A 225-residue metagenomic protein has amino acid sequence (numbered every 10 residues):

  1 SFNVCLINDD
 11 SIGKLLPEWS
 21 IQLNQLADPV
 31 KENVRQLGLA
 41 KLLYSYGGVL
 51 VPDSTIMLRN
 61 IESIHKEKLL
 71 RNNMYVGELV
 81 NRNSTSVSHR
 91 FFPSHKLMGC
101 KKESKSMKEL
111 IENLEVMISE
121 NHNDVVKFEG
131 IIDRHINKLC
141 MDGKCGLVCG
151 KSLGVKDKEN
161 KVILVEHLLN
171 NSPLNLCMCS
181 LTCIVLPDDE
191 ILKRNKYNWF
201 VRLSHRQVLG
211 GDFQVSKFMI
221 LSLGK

Functional and structural regions predicted by a protein language model:
S1-R35, D53-K225: Glycosyltransferase-associated regions of secretory-pathway enzymes, highlighting luminal stem/catalytic domains
Q36-G48: Small-residue hinge/turn detector
